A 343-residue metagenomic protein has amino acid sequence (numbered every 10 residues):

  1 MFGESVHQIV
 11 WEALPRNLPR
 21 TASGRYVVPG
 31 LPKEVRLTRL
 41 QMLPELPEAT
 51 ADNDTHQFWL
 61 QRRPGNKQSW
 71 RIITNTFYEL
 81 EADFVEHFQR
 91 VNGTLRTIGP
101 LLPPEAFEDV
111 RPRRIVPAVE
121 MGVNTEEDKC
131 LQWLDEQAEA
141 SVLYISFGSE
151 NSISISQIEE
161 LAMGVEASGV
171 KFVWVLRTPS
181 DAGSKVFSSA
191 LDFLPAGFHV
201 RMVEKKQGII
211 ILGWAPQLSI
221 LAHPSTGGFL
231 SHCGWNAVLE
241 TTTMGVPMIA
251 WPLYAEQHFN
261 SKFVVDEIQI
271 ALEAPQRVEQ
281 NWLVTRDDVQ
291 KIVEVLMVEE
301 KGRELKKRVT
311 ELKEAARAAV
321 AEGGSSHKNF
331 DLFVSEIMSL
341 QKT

Functional and structural regions predicted by a protein language model:
M1-P224, G228, H232-C233, T242-M244 (+2 more regions): Nucleotide-sugar-dependent glycosyltransferase catalytic domains
